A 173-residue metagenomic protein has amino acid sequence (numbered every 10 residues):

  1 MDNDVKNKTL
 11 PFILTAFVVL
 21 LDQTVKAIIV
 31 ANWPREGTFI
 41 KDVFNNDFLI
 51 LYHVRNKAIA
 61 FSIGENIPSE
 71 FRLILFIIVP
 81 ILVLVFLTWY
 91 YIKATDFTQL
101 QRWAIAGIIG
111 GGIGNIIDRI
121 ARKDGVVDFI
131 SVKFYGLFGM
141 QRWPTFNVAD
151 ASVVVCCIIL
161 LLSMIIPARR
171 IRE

Functional and structural regions predicted by a protein language model:
M1-E173: Alpha-helical transmembrane bundles and membrane-interface segments of multipass inner-membrane proteins
